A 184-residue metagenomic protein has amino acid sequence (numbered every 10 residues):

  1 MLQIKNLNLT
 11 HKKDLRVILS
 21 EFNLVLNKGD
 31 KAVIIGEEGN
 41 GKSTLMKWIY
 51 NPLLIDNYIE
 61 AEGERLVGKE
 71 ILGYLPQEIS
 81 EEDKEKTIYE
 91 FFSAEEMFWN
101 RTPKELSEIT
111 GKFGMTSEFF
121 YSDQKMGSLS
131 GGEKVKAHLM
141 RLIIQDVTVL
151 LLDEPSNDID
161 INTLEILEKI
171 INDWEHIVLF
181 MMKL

Functional and structural regions predicted by a protein language model:
M1-L184: ABC ATP-binding cassette signature C-motif
